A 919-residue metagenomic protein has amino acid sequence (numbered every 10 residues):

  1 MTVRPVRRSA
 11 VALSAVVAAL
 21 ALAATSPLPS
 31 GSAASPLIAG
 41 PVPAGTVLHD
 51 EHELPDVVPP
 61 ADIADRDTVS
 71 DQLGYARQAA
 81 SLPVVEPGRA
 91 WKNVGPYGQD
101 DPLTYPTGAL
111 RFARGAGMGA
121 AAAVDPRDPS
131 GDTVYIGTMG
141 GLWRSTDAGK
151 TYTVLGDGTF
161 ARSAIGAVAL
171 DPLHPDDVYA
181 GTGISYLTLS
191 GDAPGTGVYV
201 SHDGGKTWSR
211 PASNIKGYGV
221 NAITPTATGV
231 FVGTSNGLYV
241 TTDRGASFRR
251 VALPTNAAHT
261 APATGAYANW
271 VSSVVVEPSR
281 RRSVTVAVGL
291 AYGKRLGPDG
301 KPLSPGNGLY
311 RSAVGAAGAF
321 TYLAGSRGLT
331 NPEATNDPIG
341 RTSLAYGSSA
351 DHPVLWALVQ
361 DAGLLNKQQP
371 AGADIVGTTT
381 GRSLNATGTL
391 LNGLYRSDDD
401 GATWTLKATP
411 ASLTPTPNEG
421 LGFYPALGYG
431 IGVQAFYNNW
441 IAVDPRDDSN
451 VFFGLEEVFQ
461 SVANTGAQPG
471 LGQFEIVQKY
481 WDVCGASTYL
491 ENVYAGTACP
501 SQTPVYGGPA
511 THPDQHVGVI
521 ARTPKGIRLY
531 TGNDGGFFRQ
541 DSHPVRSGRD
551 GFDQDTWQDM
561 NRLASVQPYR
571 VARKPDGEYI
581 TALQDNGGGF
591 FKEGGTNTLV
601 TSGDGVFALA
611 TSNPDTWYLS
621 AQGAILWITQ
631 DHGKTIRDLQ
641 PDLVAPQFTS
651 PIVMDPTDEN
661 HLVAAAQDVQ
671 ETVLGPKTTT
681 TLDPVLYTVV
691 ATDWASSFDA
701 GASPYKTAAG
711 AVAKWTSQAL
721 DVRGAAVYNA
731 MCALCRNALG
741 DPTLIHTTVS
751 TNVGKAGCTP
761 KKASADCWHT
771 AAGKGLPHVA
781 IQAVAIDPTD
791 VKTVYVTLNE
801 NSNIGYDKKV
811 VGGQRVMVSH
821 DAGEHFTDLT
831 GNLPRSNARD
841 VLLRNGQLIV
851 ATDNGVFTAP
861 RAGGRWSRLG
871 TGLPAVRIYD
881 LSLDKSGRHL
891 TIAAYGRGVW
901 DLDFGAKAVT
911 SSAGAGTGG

Functional and structural regions predicted by a protein language model:
T2-V16: N-terminal export and membrane-targeting signals
S9-L13, P27, G401: Intrinsically disordered, low-complexity segments enriched in polar/charged small residues
S14-A24: Bacterial N-terminal signal peptides
L22-A39, G916-G919: C-terminal region of N-terminal signal peptides and the immediate post-cleavage residues of exported proteins
P36-A908: Beta-propeller blade termini and top-face loops
G905-G918: Low-complexity, Pro/Thr/Ser/Gly/Ala-rich linker/spacer regions in secreted, extracellular modular proteins
